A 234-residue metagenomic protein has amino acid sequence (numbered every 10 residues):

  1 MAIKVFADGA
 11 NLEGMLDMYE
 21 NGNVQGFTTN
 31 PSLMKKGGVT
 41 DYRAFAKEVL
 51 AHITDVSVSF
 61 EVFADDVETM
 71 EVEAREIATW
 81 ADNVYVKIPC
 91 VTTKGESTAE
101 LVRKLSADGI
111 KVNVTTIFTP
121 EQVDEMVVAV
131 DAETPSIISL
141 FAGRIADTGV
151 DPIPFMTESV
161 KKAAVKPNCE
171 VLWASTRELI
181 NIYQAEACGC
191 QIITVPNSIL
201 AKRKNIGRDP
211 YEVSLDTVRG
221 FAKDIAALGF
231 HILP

Functional and structural regions predicted by a protein language model:
A2-L16, E20-V24, T28-D108, A142-I145: Active-site beta->alpha loop and helix N-cap motifs at the rims of alpha/beta catalytic domains
K35, A44, Q122, K202-R203: Flexible domain-boundary/linker segments
E96, R103, I110-A201, G207-G229: Catalytic alpha/beta core domains of metabolic enzymes, predominantly
I232-P234: C-terminal extensions of enzymes
